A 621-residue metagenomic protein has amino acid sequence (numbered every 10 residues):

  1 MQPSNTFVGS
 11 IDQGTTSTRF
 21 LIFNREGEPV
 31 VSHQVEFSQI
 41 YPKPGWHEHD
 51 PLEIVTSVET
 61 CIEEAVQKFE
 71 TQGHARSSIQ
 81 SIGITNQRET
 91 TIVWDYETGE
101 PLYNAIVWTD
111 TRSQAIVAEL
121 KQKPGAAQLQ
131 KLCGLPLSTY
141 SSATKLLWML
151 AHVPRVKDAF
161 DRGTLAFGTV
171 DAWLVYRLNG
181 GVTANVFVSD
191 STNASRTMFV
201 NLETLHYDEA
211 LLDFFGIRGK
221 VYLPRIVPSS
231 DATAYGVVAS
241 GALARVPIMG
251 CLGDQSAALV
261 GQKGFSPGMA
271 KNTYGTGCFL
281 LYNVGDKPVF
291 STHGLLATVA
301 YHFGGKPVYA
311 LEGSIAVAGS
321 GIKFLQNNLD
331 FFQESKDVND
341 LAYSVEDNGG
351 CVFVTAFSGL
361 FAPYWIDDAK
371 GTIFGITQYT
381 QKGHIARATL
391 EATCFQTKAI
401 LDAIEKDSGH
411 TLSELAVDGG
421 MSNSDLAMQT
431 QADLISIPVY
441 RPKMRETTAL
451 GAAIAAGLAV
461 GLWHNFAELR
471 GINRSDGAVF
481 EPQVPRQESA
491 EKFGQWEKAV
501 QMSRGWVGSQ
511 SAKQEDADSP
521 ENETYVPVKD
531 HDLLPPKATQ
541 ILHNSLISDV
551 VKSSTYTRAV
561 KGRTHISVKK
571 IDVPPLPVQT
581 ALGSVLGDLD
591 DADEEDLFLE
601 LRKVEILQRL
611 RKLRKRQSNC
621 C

Functional and structural regions predicted by a protein language model:
M1-Q34, Y41, L52, Q80-K121 (+3 more regions): Glycine/Thr-rich phosphate-binding loops that ligate phosphate moieties of nucleotide and other phosphorylated ligands
Q2-S4, T71, T233-M269, Y282: Conserved phosphate-binding catalytic cores of ATP/NTP-utilizing and phosphoryl-transfer enzymes
Q13-T15, E26, L129-Q255, A310-E312 (+6 more regions): Gly/Ser/Thr-rich active-site cleft segment
H33-R76, E491: N-terminal phosphate-binding loop and adjacent alpha-helix
C61-I79, V153-A159, E209-R218, I400-S413: Phosphate/pyrophosphate-binding loops at sites that engage ATP/ADP/AMP, CoA/4′-phosphopantetheine, polyphosphate
S519-N522, V585-L597: Acidic, Ser/Thr-interspersed intrinsically disordered low-complexity regions
I571-V573: Proline-rich intrinsically disordered regions
D590-Q617: Extended, charge-rich alpha-helical scaffolds
